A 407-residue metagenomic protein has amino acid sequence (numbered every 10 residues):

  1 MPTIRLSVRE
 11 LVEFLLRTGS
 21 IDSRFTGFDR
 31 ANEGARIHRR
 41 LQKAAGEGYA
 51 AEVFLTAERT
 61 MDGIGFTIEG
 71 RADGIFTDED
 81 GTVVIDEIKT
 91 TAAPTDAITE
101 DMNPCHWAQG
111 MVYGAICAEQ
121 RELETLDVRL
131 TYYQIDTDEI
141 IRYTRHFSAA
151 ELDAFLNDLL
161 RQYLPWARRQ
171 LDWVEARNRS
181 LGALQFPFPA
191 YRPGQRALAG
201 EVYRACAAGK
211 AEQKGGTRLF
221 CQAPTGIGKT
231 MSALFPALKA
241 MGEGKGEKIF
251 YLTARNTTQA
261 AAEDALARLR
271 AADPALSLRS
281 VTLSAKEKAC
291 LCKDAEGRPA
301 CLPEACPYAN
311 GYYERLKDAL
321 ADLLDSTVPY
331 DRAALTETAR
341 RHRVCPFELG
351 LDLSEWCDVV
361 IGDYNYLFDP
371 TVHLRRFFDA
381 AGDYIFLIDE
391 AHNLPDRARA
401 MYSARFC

Functional and structural regions predicted by a protein language model:
M1-D78, T82, P104, A108: Metal-dependent nuclease catalytic cores that hydrolyze phosphodiester bonds in DNA/RNA, characterized by
A57-D153, A233: Mg2+/Mn2+-dependent nuclease catalytic core
W173-Q222: Conserved pre-motif I regulatory segment
N178, Q185, K214, K245-V360 (+1 more regions): A substrate-engagement module of RecA-like helicase motors
T225: The conserved Walker
G228-F235, N256, A260: Phosphate-binding Walker
T230-K245, A265-L269: Walker A/P-loop NTP-binding motif
A233, H342-V359, Y364-C407: Signature of the SF2 helicase/ATPase Hel1-core->accessory helical subdomain module
